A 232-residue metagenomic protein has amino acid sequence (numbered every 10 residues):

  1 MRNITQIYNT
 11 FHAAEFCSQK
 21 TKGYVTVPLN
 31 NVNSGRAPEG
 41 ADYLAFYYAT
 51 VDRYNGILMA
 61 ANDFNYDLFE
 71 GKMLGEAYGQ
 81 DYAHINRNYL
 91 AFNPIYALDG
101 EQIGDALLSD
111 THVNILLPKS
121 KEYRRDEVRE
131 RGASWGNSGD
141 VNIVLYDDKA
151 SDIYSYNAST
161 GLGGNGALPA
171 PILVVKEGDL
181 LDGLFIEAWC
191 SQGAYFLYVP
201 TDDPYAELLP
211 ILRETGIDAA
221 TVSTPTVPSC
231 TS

Functional and structural regions predicted by a protein language model:
N3-T231: Nucleotide-cofactor and metal-assisted catalytic machinery
